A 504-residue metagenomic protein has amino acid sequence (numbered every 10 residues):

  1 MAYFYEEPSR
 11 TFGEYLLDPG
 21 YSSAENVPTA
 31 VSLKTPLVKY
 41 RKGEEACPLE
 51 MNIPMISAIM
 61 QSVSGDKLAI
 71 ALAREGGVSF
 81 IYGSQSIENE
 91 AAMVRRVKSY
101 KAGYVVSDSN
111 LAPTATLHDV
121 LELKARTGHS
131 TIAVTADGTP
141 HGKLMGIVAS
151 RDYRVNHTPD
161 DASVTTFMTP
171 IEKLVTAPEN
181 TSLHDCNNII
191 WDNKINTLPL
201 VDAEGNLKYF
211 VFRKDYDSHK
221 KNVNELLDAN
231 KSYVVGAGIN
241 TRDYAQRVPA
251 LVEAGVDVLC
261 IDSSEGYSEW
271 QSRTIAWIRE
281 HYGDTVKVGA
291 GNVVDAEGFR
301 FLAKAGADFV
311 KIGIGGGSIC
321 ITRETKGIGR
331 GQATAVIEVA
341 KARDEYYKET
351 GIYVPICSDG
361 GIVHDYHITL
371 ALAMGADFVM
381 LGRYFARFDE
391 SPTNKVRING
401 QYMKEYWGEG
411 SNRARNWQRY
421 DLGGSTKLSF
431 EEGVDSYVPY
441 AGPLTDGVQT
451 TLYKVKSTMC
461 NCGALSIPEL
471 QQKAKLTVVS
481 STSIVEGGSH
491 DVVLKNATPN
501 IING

Functional and structural regions predicted by a protein language model:
M1-Y21, S109-L111, A177-P178, H184-N188 (+3 more regions): Alpha/beta catalytic cores of nucleotide-metabolism and tRNA/nucleoside-modifying enzymes
T29-M51, I56-M60, N89-H129, V134-D137 (+5 more regions): Bateman/CBS regulatory modules and CBS-like beta-alpha motifs in cytosolic regions of diverse proteins
E44-P48, A73, K98, L121-A125 (+8 more regions): Surface-exposed amphipathic alpha-helices with a cationic face
P48-S57, G103-D108, D228-A237, R279-V294 (+2 more regions): Short beta-strand/loop segments at the ligand-binding rim of alpha/beta enzyme cores
K67-I70, Y244-A254, V288, V294-I312 (+1 more regions): Catalytic cores of alpha/beta
R74-N89, V256-S268, D308-K326, I362-K395: Glycine-rich phosphate-binding active-site loops on the catalytic face of alpha/beta enzymes
F80-Q85, N110-L111, T131-A133, T176-A177 (+6 more regions): Catalytic beta/alpha-barrel core
Q85-R95, H141, N156-D161, N206-L226 (+5 more regions): Active-site-adjacent beta->alpha loops and helix N-cap segments on the catalytic face of soluble alpha/beta enzymes
